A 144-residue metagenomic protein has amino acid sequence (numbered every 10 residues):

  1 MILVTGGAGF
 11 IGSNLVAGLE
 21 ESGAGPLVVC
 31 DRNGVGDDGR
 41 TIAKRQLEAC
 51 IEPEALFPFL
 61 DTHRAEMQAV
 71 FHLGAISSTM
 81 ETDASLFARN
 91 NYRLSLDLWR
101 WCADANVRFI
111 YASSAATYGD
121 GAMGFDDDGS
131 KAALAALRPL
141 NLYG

Functional and structural regions predicted by a protein language model:
I2-A24: N-terminal Rossmann NAD(P)H-binding glycine-rich loop of SDR-like oxidoreductase domains
T5, C30, V70-G74, F109-A115: SDR active-site strand-loop-helix element
S13-L15, D38-G39, E81-T82, D120-A122: Short glycine-/acidic-enriched loop or helix-start segments at secondary-structure transitions that form or flank
V29-L56: Glycine-rich phosphate-binding loop and adjoining beta1-alpha1-beta2 segment of Rossmann-like nucleotide-binding folds
K44, P53-N90, W101, G119: NAD(P)H-binding glycine-rich loop region in Rossmannoid oxidoreductase-like domains and their noncatalytic homologs
R89, R93-D97, D104, R108 (+1 more regions): Catalytic helix-loop patch of NAD(P)-dependent Rossmann-fold dehydrogenases
